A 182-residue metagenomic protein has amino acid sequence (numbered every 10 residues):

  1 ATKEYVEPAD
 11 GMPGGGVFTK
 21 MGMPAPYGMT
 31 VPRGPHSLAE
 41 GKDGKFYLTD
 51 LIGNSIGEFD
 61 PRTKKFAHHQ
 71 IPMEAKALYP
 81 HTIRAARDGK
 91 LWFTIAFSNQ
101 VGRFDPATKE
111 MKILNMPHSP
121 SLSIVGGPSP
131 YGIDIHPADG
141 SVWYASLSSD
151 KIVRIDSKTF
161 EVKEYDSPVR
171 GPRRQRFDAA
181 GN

Functional and structural regions predicted by a protein language model:
A1-D10, A67-P72, K112-H118, K163-S167: Beta-propeller fold detector
A1-P13, R62, A107, G171 (+1 more regions): Short intrinsically disordered, low-complexity coil segments enriched in acidic
G11-D43, E74-G89, S119-G140, V169-N182: Beta-rich, blade/repeat-based domains predominating in secreted/periplasmic proteins but also intracellular
E40-G41, F46-I52, L91-F97, H136 (+1 more regions): Conserved beta-strand positions in repeat-built beta-propeller and related beta-rich domains
N54-E58, N99-R103, K151-V153: A short loop-to-beta-strand structural motif that recurs across blades of beta-propeller domains
D60-K64, D105-K109, D156-F160: Short loop/turn segments that connect beta-strands within beta-propeller blades
F66, L78-P80, V101, M111 (+2 more regions): Transmembrane beta-barrel architecture of outer membranes
I155, E161-Y165, R176, G181: C-terminal closing repeat unit and adjoining cap/tail of repeat-based domains
